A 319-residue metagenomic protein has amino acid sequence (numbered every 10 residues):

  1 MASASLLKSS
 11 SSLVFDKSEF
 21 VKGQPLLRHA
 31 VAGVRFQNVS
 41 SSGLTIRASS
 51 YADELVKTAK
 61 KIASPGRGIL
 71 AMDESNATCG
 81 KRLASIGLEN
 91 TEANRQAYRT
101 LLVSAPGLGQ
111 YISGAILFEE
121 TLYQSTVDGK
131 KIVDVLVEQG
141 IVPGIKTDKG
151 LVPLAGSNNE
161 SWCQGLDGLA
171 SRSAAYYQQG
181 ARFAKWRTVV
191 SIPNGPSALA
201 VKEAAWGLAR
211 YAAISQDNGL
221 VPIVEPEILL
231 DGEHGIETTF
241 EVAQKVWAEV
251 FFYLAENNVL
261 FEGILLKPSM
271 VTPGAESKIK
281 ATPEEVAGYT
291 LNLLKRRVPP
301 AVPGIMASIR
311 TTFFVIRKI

Functional and structural regions predicted by a protein language model:
A2-Q179, I192, P283, Y289 (+4 more regions): Alpha/beta catalytic barrel-like cores
S75, D148-G150, A181-A184, V189-I192 (+3 more regions): Short connector loops/turns at beta-strand edges and beta->alpha or beta->beta junctions
T91, W186, V224, L266: Conserved, mostly hydrophobic/aromatic
F118, R187, K267, S308: Conserved residues at the C-terminal ends of beta-strands
L166-F183, A204-L220, V246-N257, A287-R296 (+1 more regions): Structured alpha-helical segments in the cores of large, soluble enzyme domains
I192-N194, A198: A charge-rich, low-complexity, intrinsically flexible signal that marks solvent-exposed coils, linkers, repeats
L199, E233-A243, T272-A287, T311-I319: Short glycine/threonine-rich loop-to-helix capping motif typified by GTGT followed within a few residues by an Asp-Pro
V201-A205, A209, D217-L220, E227-L265 (+1 more regions): Eukaryote-skewed repeat-based solenoidal scaffolds used as protein-protein interaction platforms, primarily
